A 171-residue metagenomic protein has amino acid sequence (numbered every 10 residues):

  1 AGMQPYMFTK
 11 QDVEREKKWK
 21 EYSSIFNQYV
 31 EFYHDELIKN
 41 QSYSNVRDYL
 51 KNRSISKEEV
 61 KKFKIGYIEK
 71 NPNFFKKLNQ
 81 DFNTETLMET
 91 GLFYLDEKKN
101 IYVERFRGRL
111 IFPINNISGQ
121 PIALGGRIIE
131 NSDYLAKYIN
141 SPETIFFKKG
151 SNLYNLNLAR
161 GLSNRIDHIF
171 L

Functional and structural regions predicted by a protein language model:
A1-N45: Conserved active-site segments centered on acidic
M3-Q4, R53, I128: Conserved, well-folded catalytic cores of nucleic-acid-processing and energy-transducing macromolecular machines
P5-F8, I55-K57, L135-I139: Short acidic (Asp/Glu) and glycine-rich catalytic loops that position anionic groups and cofactors
Q11-Y22, F26-Q28, E69-L171: Phosphate-handling DNA/RNA-contact segment within nucleic-acid enzymes
K39-Y43, E58-K61, E85-M88: Short secondary-structure capping/junction motifs at helix and strand boundaries
S44-N52, S56-N73: Short, conserved phosphate-binding/catalytic loop or strand-edge motifs used in phosphoryl-/nucleotidyl-transfer
